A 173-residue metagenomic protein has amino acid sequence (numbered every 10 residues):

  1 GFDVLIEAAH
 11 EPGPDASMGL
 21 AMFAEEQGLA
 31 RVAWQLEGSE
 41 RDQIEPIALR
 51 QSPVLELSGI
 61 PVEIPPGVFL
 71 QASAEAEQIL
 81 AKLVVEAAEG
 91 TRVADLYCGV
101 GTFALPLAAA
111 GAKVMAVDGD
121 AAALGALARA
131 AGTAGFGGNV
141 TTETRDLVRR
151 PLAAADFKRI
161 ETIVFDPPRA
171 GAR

Functional and structural regions predicted by a protein language model:
F2-E11: Carbohydrate-binding surface patches
E11-R173: Rossmann-like S-adenosyl-L-methionine
